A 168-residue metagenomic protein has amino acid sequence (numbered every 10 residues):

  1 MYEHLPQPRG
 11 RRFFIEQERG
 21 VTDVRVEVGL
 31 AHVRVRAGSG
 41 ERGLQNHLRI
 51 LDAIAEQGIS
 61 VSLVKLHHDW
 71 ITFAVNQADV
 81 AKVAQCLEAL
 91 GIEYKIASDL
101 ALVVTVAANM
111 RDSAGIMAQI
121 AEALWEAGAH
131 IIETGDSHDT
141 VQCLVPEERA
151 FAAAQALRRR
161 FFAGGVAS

Functional and structural regions predicted by a protein language model:
M1-S168: A conserved regulatory-domain signal marking ACT and ACT-like small-molecule sensing domains and adjacent regulatory
